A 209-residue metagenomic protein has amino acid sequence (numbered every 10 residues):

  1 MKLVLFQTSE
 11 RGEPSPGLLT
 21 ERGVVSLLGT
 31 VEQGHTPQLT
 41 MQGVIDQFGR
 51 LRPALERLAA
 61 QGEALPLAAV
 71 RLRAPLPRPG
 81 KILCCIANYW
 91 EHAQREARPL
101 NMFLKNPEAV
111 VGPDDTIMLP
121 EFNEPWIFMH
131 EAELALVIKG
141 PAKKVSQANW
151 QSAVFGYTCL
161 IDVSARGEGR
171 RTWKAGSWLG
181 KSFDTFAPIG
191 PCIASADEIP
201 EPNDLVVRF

Functional and structural regions predicted by a protein language model:
M1-L100, E198-P200: N-terminal non-catalytic cap/leader segment that marks the start of a structured domain
R73, P79-F209: Glycine-enriched loop-and-adjacent helix/strand subsegments that border the catalytic/binding cleft of enzyme cores
